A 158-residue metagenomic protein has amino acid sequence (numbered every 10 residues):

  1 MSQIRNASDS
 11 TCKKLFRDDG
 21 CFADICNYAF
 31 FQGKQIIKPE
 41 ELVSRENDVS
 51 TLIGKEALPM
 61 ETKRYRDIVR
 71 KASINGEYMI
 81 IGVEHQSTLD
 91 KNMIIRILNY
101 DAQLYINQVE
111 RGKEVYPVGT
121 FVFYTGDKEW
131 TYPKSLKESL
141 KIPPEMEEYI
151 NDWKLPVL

Functional and structural regions predicted by a protein language model:
M1-L158: Accessory alpha/beta interaction modules
